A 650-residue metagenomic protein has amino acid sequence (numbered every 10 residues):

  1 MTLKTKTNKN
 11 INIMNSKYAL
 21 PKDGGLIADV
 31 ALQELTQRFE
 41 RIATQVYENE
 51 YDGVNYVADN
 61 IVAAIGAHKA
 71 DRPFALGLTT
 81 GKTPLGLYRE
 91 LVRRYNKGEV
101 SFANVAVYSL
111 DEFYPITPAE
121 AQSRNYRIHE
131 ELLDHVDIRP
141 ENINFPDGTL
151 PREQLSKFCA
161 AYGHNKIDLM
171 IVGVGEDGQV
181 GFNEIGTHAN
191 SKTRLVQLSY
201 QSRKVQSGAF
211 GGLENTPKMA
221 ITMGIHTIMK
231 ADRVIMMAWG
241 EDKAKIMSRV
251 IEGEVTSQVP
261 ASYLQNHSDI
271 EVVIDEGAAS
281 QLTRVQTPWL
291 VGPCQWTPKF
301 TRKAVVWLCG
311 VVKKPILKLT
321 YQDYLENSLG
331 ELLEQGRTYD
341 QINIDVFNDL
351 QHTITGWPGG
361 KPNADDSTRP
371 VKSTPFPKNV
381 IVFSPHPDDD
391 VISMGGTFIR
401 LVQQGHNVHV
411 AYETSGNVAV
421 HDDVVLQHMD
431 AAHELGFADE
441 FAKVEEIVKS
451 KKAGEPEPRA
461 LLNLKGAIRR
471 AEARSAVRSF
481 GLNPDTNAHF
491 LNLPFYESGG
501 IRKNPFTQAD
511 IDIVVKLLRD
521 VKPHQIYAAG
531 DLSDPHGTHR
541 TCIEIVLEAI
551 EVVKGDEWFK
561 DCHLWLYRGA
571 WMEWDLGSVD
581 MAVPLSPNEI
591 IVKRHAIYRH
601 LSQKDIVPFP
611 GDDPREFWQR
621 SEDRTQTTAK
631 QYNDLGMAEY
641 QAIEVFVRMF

Functional and structural regions predicted by a protein language model:
T2-A75, D365-S367, T374: N-terminal glycine-/serine-/threonine-rich phosphate-binding loop
L3-G24, T36, H226, D232-G330: ATP/nucleoside-binding phosphotransfer catalytic cores, i.e., glycine-rich phosphate-binding loops
G24-R41, V100-I171: Ligand-binding beta-strand-loop-alpha-helix segment within the catalytic cores of soluble metabolic enzymes
A67-E99: Glycine-rich N-terminal segment of FAD-binding domains in flavoprotein oxidoreductases, spanning the beta-loop-helix
A161, K313-P387, V391-K560, H595-R599 (+5 more regions): Active-site beta-strand->loop->alpha-helix modules in alpha/beta enzyme cores, enriched in Gly/His/Asp(Glu)
E176, G181-L198, I251-E254, R540-A549 (+1 more regions): Short, surface-exposed, charged loop/turn segments at secondary-structure junctions
D177, G181-I225: Class I SAM-dependent methyltransferase SAM-binding "motif I" and its flanking Rossmann-like core
W571-T628: A conserved mid-domain beta-alpha-beta active-site/ligand-binding segment of alpha/beta enzyme cores
